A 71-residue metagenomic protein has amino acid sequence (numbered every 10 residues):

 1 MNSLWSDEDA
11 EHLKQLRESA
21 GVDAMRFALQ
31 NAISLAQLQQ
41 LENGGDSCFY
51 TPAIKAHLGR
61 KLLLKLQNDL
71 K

Functional and structural regions predicted by a protein language model:
M1-K71: Cytosolic/nucleoplasmic/matrix-facing N-terminal domains/tails of membrane-anchored or organelle-targeted proteins
